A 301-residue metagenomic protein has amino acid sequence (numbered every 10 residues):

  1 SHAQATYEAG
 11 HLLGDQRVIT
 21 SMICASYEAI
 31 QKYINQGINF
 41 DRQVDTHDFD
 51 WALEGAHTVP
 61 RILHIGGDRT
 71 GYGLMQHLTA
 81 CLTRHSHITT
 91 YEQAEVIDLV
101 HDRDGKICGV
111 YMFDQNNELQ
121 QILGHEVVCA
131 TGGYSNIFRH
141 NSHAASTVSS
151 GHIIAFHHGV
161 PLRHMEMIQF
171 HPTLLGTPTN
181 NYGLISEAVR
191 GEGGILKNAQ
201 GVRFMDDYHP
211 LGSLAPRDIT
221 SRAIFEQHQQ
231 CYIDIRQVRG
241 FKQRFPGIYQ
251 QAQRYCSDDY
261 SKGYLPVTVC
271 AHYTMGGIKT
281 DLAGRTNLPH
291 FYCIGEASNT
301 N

Functional and structural regions predicted by a protein language model:
S1-M22: Glycine-rich active-site loop/strand segments that organize a redox cofactor
L13-Q16, I30-D48, P161-H164, C231 (+1 more regions): A short alpha-helix-loop-beta-strand transition element characteristic of N-terminal alpha/beta dinucleotide-binding
I34-E118, E126, A130, L174-T177 (+1 more regions): Conserved redox-cofactor binding core of oxidoreductases
D41, G193-D206, C270, G276-A283: Active-site and channel-lining beta-strand-loop segments that bind or position nucleotide-derived/phosphorylated
Y91-E92, I97-I107, M112-F113, G247-S298: A glycine-rich dinucleotide-binding beta-alpha-beta segment and adjacent secondary-structure elements that constitute
Q121-G132, A155, G201, F291-G295: Short hydrophobic core segments
C129-H143: Flavin (primarily FAD) binding-site architecture
I154, V160-P266: An anion/pyrophosphate-binding glycine-rich loop and adjacent beta-alpha core in soluble alpha-beta enzymes
